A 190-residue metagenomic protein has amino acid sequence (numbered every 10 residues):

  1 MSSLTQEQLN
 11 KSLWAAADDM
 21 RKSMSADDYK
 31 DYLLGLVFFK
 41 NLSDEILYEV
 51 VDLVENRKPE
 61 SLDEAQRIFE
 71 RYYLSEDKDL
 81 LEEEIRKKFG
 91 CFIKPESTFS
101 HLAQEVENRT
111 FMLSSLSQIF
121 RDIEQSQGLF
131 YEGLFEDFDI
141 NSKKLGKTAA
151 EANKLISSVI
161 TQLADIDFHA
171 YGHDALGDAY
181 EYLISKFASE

Functional and structural regions predicted by a protein language model:
M1-E190: Non-catalytic, mostly N-terminal accessory regions of nucleic-acid modification and defense proteins
